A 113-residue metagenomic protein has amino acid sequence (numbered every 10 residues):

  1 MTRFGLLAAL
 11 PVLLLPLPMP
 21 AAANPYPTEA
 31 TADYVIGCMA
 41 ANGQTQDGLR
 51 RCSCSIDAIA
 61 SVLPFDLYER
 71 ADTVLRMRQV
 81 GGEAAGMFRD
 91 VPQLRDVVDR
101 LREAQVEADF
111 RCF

Functional and structural regions predicted by a protein language model:
M1-F4: Positively charged n-region of N-terminal signal peptides that target proteins for export
L7-P16: Bacterial N-terminal signal peptides
L15, A30, Q44-D47, R100 (+1 more regions): Residues at the start of alpha-helices and the adjacent loop-to-helix junctions
L17-A23: Sec/Tat signal peptide C-region and signal peptidase I cleavage site
P25, Q46, V91, R95: Charge-dense, low-complexity intrinsically disordered segments
Y26-V80: Short N-proximal segments of mature Sec-exported proteins
I59-F113: Compact alpha-helical subdomains of small soluble proteins
